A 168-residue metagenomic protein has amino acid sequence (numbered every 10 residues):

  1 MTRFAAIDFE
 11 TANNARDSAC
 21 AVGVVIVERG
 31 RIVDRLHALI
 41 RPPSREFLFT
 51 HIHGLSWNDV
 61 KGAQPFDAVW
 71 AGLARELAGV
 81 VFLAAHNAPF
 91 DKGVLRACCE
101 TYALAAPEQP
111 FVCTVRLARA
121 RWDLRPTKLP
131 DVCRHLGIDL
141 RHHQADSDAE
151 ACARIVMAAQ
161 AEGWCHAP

Functional and structural regions predicted by a protein language model:
M1-E108, D123, P130-H143: Conserved non-catalytic scaffold segment of RNase H-like nuclease domains
T2, A153-P168: Acidic two-metal-ion nuclease catalytic site recognized across multiple nuclease folds, prominently DnaQ/RNase D-T
V25, I40, A151-R154, A161: Charged/polar positions on well-ordered alpha helices
G72, D131, A151-A158: Alpha-helical scaffold segments in soluble metabolic enzymes
L95, L117, C152-V156: Buried hydrophobic packing segments
A105-A118: Conserved beta-strand -> loop -> alpha-helix junction used to position metal-binding or nucleic-acid-contacting
D148: Conserved catalytic/binding loops enriched for acidic/polar residues
